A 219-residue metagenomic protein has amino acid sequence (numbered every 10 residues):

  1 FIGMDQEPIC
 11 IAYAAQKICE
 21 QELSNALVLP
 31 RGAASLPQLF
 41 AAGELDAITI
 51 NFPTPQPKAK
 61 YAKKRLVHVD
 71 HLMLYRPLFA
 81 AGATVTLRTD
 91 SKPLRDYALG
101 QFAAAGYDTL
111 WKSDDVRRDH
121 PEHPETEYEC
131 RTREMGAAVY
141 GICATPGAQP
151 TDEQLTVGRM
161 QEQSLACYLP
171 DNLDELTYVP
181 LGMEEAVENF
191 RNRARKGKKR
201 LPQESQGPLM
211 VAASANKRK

Functional and structural regions predicted by a protein language model:
F1-M4: Short beta-strand element of Class I
E7-P8: Conserved SAM/SAH-binding beta-strand->alpha-helix loop
A12, Q38, D96: Alpha-helical elements of the RecA-like P-loop NTPase motor core of helicases
A15-A47: S-adenosyl-L-methionine
L39, L45-L66: A short SAM/SAH-binding and catalytic strip from SAM-dependent methyltransferases
A59-Y61, T86-A105: Conserved class I S-adenosyl-L-methionine
R65-T84: A short glycine-rich, Lys/Arg-flanked "PGG" loop and its adjoining helix->strand segment in the class I
L110-K219: SAM/dcSAM-binding transferase cores
